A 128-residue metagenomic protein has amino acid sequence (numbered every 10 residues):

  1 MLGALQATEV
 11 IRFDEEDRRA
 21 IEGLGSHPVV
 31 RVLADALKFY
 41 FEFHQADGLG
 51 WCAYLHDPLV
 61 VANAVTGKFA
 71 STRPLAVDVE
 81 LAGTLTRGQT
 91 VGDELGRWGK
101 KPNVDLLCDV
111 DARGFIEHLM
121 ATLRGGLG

Functional and structural regions predicted by a protein language model:
M1-G128: N-terminal acidic, glycine/proline-rich low-complexity segments
